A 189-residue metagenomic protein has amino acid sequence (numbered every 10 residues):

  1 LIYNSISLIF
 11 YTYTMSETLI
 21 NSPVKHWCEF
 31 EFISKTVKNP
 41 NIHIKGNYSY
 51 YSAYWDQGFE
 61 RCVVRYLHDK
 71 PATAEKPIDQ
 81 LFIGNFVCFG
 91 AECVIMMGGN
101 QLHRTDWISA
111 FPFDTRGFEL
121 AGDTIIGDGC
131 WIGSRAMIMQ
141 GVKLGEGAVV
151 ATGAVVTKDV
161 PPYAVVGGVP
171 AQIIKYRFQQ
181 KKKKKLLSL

Functional and structural regions predicted by a protein language model:
L1-T14: Short, Lys/Arg-enriched N-terminal segments with co-localized hydrophobic residues within the first ~10-30 amino acids
M15-K45: Extended, small-residue-rich solenoid/repeat segments and analogous flexible loops that form exposed scaffolds
T36-V37, N41-H43, T73-K76, Q80-L81 (+4 more regions): Short, recurrent motifs enriched in small/polar residues
Y50-Q140: Flexible, glycine/small-residue-enriched loop-and-beta-strand segment within the central core of proteins
E60, D159-Y163: Gly/Pro- and small hydrophobic-enriched strand-loop and loop-to-helix capping segments that sit at the rims
V149-T152: A contiguous pocket-lining binding segment that forms or flanks enzyme active sites
A164, Q172-K184: Conserved beta-strand-loop-alpha-helix hinge in the C-terminal portion of ABC ATPase nucleotide-binding domains
